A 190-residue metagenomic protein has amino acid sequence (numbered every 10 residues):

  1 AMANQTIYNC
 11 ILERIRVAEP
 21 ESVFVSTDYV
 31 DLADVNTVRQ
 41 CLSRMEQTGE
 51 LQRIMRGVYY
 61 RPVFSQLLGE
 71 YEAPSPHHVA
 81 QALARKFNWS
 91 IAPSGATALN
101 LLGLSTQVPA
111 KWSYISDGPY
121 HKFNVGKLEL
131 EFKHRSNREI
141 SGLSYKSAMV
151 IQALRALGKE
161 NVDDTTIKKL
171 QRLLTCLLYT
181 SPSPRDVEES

Functional and structural regions predicted by a protein language model:
A1-L12: Short alpha-helical segments that sit at the start of domains
Y8, V17-A80: Short beta-edge/loop segments at beta->alpha junctions of small alpha/beta modules that act as binding/recognition
V63-K122, S136-K169, T175: Nucleic-acid-binding surface
F132-K133: A short, charged helix-loop
Y179-S190: Single conserved hydrophobic/aromatic residue that forms the stacking wall/gate of nucleotide- or nucleobase-binding
